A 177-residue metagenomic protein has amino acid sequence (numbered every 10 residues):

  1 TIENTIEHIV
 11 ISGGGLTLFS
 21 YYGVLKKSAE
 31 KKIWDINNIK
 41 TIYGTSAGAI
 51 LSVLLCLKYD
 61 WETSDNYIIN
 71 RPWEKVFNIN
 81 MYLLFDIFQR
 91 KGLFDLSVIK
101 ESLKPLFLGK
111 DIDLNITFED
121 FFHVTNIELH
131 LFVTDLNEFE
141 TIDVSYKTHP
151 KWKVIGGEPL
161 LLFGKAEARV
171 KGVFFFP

Functional and structural regions predicted by a protein language model:
I2-E3, D135: Short, flexible turn/loop "capping" segments at secondary-structure junctions
E3-V10, G15-F107, T141-G164: Patatin-like phospholipase
G14, L114, A168-R169: Short linear sequence motifs
N80-Y82, I116-F121, F175-P177: Short coil/turn segments at secondary-structure boundaries
L108-T125, P159: Short, structural beta-strand-to-alpha-helix junction motif
V124-P177: Active-site gating loop/helix substructures
